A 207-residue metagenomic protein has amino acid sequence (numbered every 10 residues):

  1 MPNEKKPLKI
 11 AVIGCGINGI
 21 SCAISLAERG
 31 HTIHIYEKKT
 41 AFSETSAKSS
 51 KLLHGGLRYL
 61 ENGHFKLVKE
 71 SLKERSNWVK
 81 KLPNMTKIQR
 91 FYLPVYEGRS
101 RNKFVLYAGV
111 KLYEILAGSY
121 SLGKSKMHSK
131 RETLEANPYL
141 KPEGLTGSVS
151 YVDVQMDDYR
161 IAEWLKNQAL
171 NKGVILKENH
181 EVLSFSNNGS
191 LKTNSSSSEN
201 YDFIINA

Functional and structural regions predicted by a protein language model:
M1-P7: A short, basic/flexible loop-to-alpha-helix module at the beginning of a structural domain
K9-H34: N-terminal Rossmann-like FAD-binding beta1-loop-alpha1 element of flavoenzymes
A27-A47: Glycine-rich FAD pyrophosphate-binding loop
S50-A136: Dinucleotide-binding Rossmann-like beta1-alpha1 core, especially the glycine-rich loop that anchors the ADP
P94, L134-K172: Helix-loop-beta segment of a Rossmann-like dinucleotide-binding subdomain
E178-S190: A conserved short coil-to-beta-strand element within the FAD-binding core of flavoproteins
S195-F203: Core beta-strand elements of the Rossmann-like FAD/NAD(P) dinucleotide-binding domain in flavoenzyme oxidoreductases
